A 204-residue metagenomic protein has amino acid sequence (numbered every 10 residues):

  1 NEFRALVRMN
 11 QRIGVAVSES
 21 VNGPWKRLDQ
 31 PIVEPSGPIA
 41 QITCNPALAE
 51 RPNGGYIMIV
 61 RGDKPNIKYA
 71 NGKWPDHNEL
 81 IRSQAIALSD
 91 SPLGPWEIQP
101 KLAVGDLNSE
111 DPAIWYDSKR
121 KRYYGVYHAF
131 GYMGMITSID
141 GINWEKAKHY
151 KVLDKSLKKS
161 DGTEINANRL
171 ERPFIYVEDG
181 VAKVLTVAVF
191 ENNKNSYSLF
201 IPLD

Functional and structural regions predicted by a protein language model:
N1-D204: Carbohydrate-active catalytic/glycan-binding domains of CAZyme proteins, especially the secreted or lumenal ectodomains
